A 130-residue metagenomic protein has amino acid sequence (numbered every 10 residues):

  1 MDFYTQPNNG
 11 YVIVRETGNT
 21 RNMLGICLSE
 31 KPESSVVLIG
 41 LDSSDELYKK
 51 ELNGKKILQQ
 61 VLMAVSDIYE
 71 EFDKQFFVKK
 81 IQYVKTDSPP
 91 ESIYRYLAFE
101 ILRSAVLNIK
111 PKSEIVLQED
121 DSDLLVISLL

Functional and structural regions predicted by a protein language model:
M1-L130: Accessory interaction regions appended to the cores of large information-processing enzymes
